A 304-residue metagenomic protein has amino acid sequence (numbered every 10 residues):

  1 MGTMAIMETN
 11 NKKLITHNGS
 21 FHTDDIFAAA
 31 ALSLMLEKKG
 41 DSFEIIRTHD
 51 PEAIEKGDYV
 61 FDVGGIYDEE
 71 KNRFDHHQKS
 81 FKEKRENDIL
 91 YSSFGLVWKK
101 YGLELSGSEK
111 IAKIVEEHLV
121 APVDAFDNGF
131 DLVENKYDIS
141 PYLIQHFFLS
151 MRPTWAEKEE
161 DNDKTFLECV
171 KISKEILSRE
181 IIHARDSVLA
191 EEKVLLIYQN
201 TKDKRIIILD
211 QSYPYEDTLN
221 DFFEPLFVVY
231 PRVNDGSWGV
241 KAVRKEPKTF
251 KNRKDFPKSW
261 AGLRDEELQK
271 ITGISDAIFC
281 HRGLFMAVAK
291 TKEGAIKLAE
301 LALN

Functional and structural regions predicted by a protein language model:
G2-E160, F250-N304: Replace "Mg2+/Mn2+-dependent" with "divalent metal-dependent
F130-G239, V243: Glycine-rich, Lys/Arg-enriched anion-binding loops that position phosphate/diphosphate groups for phosphoryl
A242-P247, K258: C-terminal active-site/capping subdomain that shapes the small-molecule cofactor and substrate pocket of enzyme
